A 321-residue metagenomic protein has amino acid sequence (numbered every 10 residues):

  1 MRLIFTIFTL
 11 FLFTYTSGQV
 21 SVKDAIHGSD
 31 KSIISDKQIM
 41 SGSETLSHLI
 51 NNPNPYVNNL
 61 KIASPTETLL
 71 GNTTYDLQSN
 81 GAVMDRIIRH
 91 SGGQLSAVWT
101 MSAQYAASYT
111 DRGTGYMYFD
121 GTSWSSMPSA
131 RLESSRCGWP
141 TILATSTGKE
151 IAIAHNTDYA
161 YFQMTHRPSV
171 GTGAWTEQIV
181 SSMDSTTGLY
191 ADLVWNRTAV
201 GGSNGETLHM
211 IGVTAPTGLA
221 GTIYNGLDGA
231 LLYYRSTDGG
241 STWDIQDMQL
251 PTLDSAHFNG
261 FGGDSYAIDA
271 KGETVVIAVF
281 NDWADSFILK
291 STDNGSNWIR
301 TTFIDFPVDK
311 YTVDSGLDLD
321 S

Functional and structural regions predicted by a protein language model:
M1-A25, Y116: Bacterial Sec-dependent N-terminal signal peptides
Q19-S321: Extracellular, repeat-based ectodomains that mediate carbohydrate processing or recognition
